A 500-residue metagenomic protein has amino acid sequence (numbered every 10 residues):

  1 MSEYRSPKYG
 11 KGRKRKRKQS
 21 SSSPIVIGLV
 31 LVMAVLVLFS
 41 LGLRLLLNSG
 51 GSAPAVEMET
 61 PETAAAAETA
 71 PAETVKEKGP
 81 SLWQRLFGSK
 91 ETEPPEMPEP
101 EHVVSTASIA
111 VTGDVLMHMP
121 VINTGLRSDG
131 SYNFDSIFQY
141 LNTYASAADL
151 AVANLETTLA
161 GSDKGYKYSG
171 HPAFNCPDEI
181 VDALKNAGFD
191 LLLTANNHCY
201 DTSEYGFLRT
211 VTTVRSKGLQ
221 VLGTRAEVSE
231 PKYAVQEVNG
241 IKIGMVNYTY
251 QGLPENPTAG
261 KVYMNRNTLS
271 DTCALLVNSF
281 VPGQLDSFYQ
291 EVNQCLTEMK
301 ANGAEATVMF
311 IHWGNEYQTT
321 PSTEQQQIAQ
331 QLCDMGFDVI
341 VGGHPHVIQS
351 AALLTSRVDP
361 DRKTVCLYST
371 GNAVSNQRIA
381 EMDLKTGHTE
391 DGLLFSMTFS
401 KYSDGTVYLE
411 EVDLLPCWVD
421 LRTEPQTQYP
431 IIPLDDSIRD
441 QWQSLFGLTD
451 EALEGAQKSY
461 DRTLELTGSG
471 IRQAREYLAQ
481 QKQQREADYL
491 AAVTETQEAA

Functional and structural regions predicted by a protein language model:
S2-K11, S23-A64, E68-A500: Acidic, metal/ion-coordinating pockets
